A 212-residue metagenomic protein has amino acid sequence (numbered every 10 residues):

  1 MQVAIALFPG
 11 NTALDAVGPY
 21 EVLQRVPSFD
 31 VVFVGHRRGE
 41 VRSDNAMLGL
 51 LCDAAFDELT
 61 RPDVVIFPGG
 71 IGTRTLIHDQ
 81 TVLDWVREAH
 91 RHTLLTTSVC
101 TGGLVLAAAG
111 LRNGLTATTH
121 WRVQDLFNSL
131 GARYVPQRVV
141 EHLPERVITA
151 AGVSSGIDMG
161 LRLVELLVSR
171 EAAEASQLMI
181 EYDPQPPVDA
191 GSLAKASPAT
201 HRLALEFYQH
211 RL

Functional and structural regions predicted by a protein language model:
M1-T96, G103-A108, Q124-L126, R133-P136 (+2 more regions): Extended, subdomain-level signal for the structured scaffold at the beginning of enzyme domains
R37, L143-P144: Short acidic-glycine loop/turn motifs at beta-strand connectors
T73, I77, G114, T118 (+1 more regions): A short glycine-/small-residue-rich loop at the edge of a beta-strand within enzyme catalytic domains
T96-T97, T118, V135, I148: Structural detector of well-ordered beta-strand residues that form the stable sheet scaffold of enzyme domains
V99, H142-L143: Short gly/pro-enriched beta-turn/loop segments at secondary-structure junctions
R112-V140: A conserved active-site-flanking secondary-structure segment within enzyme catalytic domains
E145-G152: A short glycine-threonine-serine/GTX helix/turn-capping micro-motif
